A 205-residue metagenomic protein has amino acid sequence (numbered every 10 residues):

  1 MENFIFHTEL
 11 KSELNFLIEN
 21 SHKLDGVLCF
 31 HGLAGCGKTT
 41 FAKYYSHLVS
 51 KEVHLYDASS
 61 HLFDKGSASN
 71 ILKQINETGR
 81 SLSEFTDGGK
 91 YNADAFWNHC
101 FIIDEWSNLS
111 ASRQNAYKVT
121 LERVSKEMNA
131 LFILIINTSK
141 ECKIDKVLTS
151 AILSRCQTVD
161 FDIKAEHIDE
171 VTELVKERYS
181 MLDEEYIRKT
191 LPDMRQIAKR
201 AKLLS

Functional and structural regions predicted by a protein language model:
M1-L33, Q74-E77: Pre-Walker A (pre-P-loop) alpha-helix and adjacent loop at the N terminus of AAA/AAA+ ATPase modules, a conserved
F4, L14, F30, T39-A42 (+5 more regions): Conserved RecA-like P-loop NTPase ATPase core
F4-T8, G35, I187-M194: Conserved phosphate/pyrophosphate-binding and hydrolysis machinery centered on Walker-type P-loop NTPases, extending
E9, G37-T40, S112: Generic alpha-helix structural propensity
F16, E52-S205: Non-catalytic interfacial helical region
E19, D25-S60: Walker A/P-loop
